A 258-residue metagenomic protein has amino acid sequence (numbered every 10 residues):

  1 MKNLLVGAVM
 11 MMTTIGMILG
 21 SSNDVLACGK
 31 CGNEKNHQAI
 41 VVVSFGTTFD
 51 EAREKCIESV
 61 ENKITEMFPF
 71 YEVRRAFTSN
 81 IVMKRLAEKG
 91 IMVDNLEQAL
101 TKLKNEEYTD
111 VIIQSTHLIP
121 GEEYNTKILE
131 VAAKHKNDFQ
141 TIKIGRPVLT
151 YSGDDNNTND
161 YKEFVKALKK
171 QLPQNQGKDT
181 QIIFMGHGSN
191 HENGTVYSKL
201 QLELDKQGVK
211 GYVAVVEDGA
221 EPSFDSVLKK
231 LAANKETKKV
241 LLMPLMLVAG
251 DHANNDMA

Functional and structural regions predicted by a protein language model:
K2-D24: Sec-dependent N-terminal signal peptides of Gram-positive bacterial secreted proteins and lipoproteins
D24-A258: Extended amphipathic ligand-handling, pore-lining, and cofactor/metal-binding catalytic surfaces
